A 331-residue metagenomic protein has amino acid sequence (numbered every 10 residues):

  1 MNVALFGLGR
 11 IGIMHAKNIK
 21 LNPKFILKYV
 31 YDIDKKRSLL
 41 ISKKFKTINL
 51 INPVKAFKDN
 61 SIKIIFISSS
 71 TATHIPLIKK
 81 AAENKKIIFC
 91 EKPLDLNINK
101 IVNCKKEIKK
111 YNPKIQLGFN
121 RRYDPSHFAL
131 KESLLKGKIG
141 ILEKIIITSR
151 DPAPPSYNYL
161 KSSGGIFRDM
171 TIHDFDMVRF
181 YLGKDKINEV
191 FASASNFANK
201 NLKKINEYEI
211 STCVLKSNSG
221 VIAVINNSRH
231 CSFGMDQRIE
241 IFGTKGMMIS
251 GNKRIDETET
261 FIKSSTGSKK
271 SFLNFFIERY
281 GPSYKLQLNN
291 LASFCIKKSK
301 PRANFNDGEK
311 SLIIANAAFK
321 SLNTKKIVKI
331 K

Functional and structural regions predicted by a protein language model:
M1-F45: N-terminal Rossmann-like dinucleotide-binding module
H15, F45-E107: Beta-loop-alpha module in the N-terminal Rossmann-like domain of NAD(P)-dependent dehydrogenases, especially those
I64-S69, V102, L291-K331: C-terminal helix-rich "cap/oligomerization" subdomain common to oxidoreductases
A72, D95-S156: A contiguous active-site-proximal alpha/beta segment in oxidoreductase catalytic domains
F89-C90, I115-L117, I225, S250: Hydrophobic residues in well-ordered beta-strands that form the structural core
Y157-I222, S228-F233, N306: Rossmann-like dinucleotide-binding domain that binds NAD(P)(H)
A194, N201-K203, N218-L286, N304: NAD(P)-dinucleotide binding in Rossmann-like oxidoreductases
